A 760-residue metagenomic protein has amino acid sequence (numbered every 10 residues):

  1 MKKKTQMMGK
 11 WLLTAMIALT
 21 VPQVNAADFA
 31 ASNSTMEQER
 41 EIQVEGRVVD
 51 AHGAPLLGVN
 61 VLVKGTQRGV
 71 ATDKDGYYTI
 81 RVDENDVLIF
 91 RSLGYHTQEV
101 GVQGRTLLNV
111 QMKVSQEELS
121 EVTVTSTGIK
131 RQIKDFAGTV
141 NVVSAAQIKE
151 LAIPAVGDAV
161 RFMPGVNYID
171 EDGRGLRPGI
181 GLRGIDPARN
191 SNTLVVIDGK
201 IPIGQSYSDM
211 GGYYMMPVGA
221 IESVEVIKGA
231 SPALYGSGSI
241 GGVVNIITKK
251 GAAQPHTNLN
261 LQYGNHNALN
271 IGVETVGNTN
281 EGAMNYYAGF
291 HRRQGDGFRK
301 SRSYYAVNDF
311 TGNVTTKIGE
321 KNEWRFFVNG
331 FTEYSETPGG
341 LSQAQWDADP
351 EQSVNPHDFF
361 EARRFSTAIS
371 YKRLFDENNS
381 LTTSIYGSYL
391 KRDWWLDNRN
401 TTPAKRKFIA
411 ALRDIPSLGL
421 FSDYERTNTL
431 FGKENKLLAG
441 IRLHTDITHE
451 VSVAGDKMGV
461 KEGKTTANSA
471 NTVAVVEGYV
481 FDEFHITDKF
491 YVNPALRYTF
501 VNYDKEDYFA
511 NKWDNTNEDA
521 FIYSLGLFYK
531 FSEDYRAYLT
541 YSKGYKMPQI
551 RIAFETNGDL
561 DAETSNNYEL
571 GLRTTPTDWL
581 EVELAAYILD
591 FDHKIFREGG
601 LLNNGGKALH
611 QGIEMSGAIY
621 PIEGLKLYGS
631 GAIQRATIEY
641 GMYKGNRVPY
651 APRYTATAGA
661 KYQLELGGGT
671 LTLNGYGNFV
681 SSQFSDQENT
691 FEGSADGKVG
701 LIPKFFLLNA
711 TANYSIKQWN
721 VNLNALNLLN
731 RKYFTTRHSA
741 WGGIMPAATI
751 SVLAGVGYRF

Functional and structural regions predicted by a protein language model:
D28-E41, E45-K64, V87-H96, Q103-K149 (+2 more regions): Short, acidic, small-residue-rich periplasmic hinge/interaction motif at the N-terminus of Gram-negative outer-membrane
Y78-R81, K200-K228, G312, N557-D559: Short acidic/polar hinge/loop motifs at secondary-structure boundaries that mediate gating or recognition
T106-Q111, V156-A159, P178-R183, T193-V196 (+4 more regions): N-terminal periplasmic accessory domains that precede and gate Gram-negative outer-membrane beta-barrel machines
H256, Y263-Q294, R299-E336, F359-D376: Transmembrane beta-barrel wall of Gram-negative outer-membrane proteins
K317-F331, E361-Y508, K530, L580-A586 (+1 more regions): Face-selective signature of the C-terminal outer-membrane beta-barrel domain
S370-L374, S380-L396, K530, R536-G544 (+1 more regions): Membrane-embedded beta-barrel scaffold of Gram-negative outer-membrane proteins
Y424, F431, D488, I588-D590 (+2 more regions): Gram-negative outer-membrane beta-barrel transporters
L627, F679-F691, A695, N713-F760: C-terminal beta-signal and adjacent terminal beta-strands/loops of Gram-negative outer-membrane beta-barrel proteins
